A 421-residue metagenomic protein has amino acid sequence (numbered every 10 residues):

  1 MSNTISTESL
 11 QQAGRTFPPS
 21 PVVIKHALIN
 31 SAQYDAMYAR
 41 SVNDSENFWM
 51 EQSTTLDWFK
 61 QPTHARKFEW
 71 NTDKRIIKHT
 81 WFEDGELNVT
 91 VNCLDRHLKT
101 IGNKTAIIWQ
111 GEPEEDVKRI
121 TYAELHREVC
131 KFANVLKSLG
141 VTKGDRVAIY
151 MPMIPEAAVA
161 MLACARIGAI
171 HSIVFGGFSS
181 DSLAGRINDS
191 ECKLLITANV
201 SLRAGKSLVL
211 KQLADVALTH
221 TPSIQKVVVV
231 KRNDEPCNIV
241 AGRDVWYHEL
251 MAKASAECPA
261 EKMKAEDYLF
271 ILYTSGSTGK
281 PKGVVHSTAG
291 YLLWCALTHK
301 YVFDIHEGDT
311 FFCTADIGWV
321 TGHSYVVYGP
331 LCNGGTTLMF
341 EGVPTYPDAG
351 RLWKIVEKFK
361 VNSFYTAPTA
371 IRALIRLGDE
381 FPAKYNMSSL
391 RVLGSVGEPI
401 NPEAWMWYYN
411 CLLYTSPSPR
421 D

Functional and structural regions predicted by a protein language model:
M1-I120, E124-R127, K131-K137, L213 (+4 more regions): N-lobe entry segment of adenylate-forming
T90, I107-L162, S179-A184, I239 (+2 more regions): Conserved AMP-binding/adenylate-forming core of the ANL superfamily
N103-T105, V228-V229, V240-Y273, K280 (+2 more regions): Conserved pre-ATP/AMP-binding loop-to-beta segment of ANL
M151-A165, G177-D181, A315-N333, P347 (+1 more regions): Conserved coil-to-alpha-helix start sites within the AMP-binding
G168: Structured binding elements
S180, A184-G242, E307-G308, G342-S416: Conserved adenylate-forming
T274, Y414-D421: Conserved small/polar residues in nucleotide/adenosyl-binding loops
G290-T310, V320-N362, R376-L377: Conserved AMP-binding/adenylation subdomain of ANL enzymes
